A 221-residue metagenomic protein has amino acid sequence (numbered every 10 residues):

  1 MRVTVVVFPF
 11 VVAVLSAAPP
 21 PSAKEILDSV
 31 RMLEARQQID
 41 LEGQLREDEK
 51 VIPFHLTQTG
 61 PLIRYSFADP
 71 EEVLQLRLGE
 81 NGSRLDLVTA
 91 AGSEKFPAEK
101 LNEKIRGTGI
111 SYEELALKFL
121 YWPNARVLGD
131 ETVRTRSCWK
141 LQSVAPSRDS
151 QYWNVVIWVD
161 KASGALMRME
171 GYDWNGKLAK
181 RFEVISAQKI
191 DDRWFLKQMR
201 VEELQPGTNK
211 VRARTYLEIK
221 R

Functional and structural regions predicted by a protein language model:
M1-T4: Positively charged n-region of N-terminal signal peptides that target proteins for export
V11-P53, P61: N-terminal leader/targeting segments and the immediate start of mature chains
A18-D28, M32-Q38, E80-W153, D173-G176: Flexible, processing/modification-adjacent segments and terminal tails in exported/periplasmic/extracellular proteins
V30-R31, H55-Q58, I185-K189: Extended lipid/amphipathic-ligand handling interfaces
I39-G43, F54, I63-Y65, L85 (+3 more regions): One face of beta-strands
P53-P61, W139-V144: Exposed beta-strand-loop-beta-strand "reactive/processing" segments of non-cytosolic proteins
R136-R221: Gly/Pro-enriched, hydrophobic low-complexity segments that function as extracytoplasmic propeptides/linkers
